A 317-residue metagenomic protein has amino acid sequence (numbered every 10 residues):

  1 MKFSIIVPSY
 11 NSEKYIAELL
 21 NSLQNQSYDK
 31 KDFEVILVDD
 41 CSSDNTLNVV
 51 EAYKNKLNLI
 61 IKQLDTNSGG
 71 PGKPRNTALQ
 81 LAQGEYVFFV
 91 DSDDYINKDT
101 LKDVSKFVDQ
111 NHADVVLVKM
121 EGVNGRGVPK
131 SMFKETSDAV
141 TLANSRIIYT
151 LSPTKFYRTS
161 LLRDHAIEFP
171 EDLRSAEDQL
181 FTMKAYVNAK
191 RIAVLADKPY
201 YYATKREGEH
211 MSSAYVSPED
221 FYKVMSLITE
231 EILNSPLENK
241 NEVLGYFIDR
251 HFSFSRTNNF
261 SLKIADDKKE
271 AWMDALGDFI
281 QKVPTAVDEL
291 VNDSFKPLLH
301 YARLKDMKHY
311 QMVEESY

Functional and structural regions predicted by a protein language model:
M1-L237: Nucleotide-sugar donor-binding/catalytic module of glycosyltransferases that assemble extracellular/cell-envelope
S42, F247-F252, W272-I280: Short amphipathic alpha-helical coiled-coil/interface segments
S213-P218, T257-E270: Short coil/turn connectors between adjacent alpha-helices in alpha-solenoid helical repeat scaffolds
N239-E242, E289: Short, surface-exposed acidic
N241-A265: P-loop NTPase catalytic cores that bind/hydrolyze ATP
I264-Y317: Membrane-interface aromatic/basic loop that binds lipid-linked glycans or pyrophosphate carriers, typified by
